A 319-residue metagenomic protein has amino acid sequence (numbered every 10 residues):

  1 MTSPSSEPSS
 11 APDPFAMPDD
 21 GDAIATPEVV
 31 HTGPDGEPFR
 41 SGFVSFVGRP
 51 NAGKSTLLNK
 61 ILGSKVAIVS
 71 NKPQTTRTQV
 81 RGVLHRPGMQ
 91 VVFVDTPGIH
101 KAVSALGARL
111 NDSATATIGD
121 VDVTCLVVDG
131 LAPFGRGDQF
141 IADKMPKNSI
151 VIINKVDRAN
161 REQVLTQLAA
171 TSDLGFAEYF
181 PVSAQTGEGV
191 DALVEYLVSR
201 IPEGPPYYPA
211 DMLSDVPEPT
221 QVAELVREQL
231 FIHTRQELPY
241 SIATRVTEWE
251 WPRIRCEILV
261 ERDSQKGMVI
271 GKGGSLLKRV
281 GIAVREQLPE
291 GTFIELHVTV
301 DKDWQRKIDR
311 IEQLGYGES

Functional and structural regions predicted by a protein language model:
T2-G119, V123, L259, L296-H297: Conserved G1/Walker A P-loop phosphate-binding module
S3, T220-S319: P-loop NTP-binding site
G53, G189, L276: Conserved glycine(s) of the Walker
S64, V83-P87, T117-T124, L174 (+5 more regions): Conserved, well-folded catalytic cores of nucleic-acid-processing and energy-transducing macromolecular machines
T76, H100-K101, F134, A159-N160 (+1 more regions): Catalytic P-loop NTPase motifs of RecA-like helicase/translocase cores
L84-Q90, R109-Y179, H233, E250-W251: Conserved C-terminal guanine-recognition region of P-loop GTPase G domains, centered on the G4
I99, Y179-P181, Y207-Q221, R262-I270 (+1 more regions): Short hinge/gating elements
K147-I150, V156-S214, E218: Canonical P-loop GTPase G-domain recognition
